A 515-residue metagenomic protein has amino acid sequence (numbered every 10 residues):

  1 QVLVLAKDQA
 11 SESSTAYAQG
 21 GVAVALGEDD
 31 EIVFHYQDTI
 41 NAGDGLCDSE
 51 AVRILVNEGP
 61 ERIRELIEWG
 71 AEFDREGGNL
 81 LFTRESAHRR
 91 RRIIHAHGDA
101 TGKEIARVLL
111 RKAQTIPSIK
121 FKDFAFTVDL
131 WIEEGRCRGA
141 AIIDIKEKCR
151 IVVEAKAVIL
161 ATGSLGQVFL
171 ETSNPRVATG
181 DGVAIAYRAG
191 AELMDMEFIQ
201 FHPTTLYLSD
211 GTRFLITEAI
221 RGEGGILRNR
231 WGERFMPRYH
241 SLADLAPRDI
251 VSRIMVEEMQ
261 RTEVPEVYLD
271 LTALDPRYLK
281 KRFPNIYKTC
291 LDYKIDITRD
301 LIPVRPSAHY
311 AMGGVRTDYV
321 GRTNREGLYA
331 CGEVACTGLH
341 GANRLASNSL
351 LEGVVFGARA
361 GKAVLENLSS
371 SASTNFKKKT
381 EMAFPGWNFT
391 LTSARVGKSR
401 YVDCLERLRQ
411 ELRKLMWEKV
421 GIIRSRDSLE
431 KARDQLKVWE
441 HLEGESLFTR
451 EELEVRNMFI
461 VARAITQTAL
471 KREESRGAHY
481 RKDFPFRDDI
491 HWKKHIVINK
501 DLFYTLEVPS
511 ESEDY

Functional and structural regions predicted by a protein language model:
Q1-V22, E28: Glycine-rich FAD pyrophosphate-binding loop
Q9-A10, A18, V22-A23, E65 (+6 more regions): Glycine- and aromatic-enriched mobile tails/lids
A10, I185, A191-I302, V354 (+2 more regions): An anion/pyrophosphate-binding glycine-rich loop and adjacent beta-alpha core in soluble alpha-beta enzymes
V24-L55: Glycine-rich active-site loop/strand segments that organize a redox cofactor
C47-P60, I93-R111, K122, T172-G180 (+3 more regions): Short beta-strand to alpha-helix junction loop
E68-C149, E154, A161, T205-L208: Conserved redox-cofactor binding core of oxidoreductases
D129-E147, V152, I295-L339, L345: FAD-site-proximal beta/loop scaffold in flavoenzymes
A155-A157, A161-G166, V334: Glycine-/small-residue-rich beta->alpha transition segments that form the dinucleotide
